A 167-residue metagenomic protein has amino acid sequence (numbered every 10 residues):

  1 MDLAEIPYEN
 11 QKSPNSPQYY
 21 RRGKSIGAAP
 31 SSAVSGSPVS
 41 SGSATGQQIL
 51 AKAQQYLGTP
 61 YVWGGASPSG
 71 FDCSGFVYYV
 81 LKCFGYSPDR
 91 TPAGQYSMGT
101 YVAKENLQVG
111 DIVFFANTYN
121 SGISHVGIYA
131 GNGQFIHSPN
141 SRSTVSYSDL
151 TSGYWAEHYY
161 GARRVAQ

Functional and structural regions predicted by a protein language model:
M1-P60, E157, R163-Q167: Intrinsically disordered, low-complexity, Pro/Ser/Thr/Asn/Gly/Ala-rich spacer/linker segments adjacent to signal
G42-T45, G65, S69, Y119: Residue-level signature of the cytosolic catalytic core of signaling kinases
Q55-V109: Catalytic cysteine-centered active-site loop
F76, G127, A162: Short hydrophobic/aromatic patches on the structural cores and recognition surfaces of FHA
Y86-T144: ...with weaker cross-activation on analogous glycine-rich loops/strands in unrelated enzymes
Y147: Carbohydrate-recognition loop of C-type lectin domains
